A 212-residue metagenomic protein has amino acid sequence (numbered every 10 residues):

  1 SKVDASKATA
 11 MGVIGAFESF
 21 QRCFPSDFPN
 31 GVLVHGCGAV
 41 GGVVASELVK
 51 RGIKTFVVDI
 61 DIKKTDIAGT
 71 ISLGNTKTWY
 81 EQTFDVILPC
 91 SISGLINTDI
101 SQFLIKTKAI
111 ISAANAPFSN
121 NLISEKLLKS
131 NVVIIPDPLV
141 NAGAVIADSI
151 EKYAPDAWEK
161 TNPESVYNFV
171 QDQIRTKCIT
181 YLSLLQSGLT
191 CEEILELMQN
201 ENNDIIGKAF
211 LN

Functional and structural regions predicted by a protein language model:
S1-A5, N131-V133: A short glycine/serine-rich beta->alpha loop
V3-L88: Glycine-rich phosphate/diphosphate-binding loop of Rossmann-like nucleotide-binding domains
T9-G12, A16, G36, V40 (+12 more regions): General structural feature for long, well-ordered alpha-helical segments within catalytic domains of soluble enzymes
D27, S101, A157-W158: Short amphipathic alpha-helical leader/targeting segments
I62-V140: Rossmann-like adenosine-cofactor binding region
T107-N212: Adenosine-phosphate binding glycine-rich loop
